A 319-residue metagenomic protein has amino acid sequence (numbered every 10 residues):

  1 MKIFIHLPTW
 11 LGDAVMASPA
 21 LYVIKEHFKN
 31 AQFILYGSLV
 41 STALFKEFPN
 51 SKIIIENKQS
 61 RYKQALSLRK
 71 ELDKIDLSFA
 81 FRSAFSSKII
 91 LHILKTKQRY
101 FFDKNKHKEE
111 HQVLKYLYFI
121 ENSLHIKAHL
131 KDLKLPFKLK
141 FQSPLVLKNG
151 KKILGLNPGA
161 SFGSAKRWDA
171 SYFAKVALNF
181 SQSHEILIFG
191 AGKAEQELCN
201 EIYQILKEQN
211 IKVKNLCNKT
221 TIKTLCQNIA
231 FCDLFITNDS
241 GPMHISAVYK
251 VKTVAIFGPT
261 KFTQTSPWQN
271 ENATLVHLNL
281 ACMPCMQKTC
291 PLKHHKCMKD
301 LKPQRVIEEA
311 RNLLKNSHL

Functional and structural regions predicted by a protein language model:
M1-L319: Catalytic machinery of carbohydrate-active enzymes, primarily nucleotide-sugar-dependent glycosyltransferases
